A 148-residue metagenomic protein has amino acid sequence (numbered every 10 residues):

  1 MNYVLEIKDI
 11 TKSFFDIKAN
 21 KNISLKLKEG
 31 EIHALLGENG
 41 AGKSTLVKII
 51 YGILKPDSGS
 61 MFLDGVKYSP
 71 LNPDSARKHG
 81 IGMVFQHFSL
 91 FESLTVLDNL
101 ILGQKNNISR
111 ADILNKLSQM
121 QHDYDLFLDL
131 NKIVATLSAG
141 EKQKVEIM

Functional and structural regions predicted by a protein language model:
M1-M148: Glycine-rich phosphate-binding loops of nucleotide-dependent enzymes
